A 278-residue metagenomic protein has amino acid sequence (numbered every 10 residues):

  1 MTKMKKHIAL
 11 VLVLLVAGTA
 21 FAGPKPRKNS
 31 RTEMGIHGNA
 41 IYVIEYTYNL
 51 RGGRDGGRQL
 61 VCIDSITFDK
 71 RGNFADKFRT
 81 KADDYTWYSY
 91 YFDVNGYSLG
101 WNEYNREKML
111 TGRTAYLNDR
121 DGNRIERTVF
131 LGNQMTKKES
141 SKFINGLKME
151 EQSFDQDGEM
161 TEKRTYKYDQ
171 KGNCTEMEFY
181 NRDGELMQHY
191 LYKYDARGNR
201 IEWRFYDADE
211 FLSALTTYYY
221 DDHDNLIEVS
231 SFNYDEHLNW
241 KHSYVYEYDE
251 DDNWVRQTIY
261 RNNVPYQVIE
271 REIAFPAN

Functional and structural regions predicted by a protein language model:
M1, L12-V13, M149: Generic secretory/membrane-interface signal
M1-H7: Positively charged n-region of N-terminal signal peptides that target proteins for export
H7-V16: Sec-dependent N-terminal signal peptides
A17-A22: C-terminal segment of classical bacterial N-terminal signal peptides
G23-N278: Buried hydrophobic residues that stabilize the cores of well-folded domains
